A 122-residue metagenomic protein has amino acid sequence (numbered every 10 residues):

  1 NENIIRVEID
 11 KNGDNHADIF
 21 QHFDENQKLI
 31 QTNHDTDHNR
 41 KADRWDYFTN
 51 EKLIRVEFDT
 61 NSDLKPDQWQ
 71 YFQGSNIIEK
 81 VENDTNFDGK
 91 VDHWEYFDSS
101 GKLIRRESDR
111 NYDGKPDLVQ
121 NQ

Functional and structural regions predicted by a protein language model:
N1, F20-E25, W45-N50, W69-G74 (+2 more regions): Aromatic-rich beta-strand edge motifs centered on tyrosine
N1-Q31, D35: N-terminal targeting and processing segments
E2-I5, E25-I30, N50-R55, G74-K80 (+1 more regions): A short glycine-rich beta-turn/N-cap micro-motif
E8-N12, Q31-N39, E57-N61, E82-N86 (+1 more regions): Acidic, divalent-cation-chelating loop motifs in proteins
G13-A17, H38-A42, S62-P66, F87-V91 (+1 more regions): Acidic, glycine-anchored loop motifs typical of Ca2+
W69, G74-D109: Ankyrin-repeat and related helical/solenoid repeat scaffolds used for protein-protein interactions
K102-Q122: Leucine-rich solenoid repeat scaffolds
